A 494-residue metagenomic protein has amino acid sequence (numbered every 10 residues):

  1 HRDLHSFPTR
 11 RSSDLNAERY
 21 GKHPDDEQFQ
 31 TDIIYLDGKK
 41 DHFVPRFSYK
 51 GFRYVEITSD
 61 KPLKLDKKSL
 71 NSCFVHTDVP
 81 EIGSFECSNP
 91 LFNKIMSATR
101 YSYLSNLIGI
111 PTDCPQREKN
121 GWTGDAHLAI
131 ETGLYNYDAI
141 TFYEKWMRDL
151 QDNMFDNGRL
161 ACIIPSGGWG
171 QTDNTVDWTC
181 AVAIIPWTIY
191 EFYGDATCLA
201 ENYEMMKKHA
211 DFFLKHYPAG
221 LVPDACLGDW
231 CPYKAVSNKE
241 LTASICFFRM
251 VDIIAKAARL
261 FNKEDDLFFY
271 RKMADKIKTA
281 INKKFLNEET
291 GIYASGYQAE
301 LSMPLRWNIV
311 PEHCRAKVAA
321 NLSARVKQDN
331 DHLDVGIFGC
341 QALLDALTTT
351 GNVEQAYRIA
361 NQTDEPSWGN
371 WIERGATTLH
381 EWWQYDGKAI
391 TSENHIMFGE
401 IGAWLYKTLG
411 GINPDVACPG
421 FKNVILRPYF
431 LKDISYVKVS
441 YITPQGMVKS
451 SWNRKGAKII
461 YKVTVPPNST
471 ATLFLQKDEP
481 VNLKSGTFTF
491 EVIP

Functional and structural regions predicted by a protein language model:
R2, S6, R10-R11, T58 (+5 more regions): Alpha-helical support elements that line or immediately flank enzyme active sites and cofactor-binding pockets
S6, R10-R117, G124-D125, T141-E144 (+3 more regions): Extracellular/oxidizing-compartment recognition motifs
D14-F29, I140-V236, D364-Q384: Helix-terminus loop motifs that line ligand-binding clefts
Y20-Q30, D37, D41, I108-I110 (+3 more regions): The feature captures the catalytic groove of carbohydrate-active enzymes
V55, T99, A129, D195 (+4 more regions): Conserved hydrophobic/aromatic pocket- or pore-lining residues that grip, position, or stack substrates in active sites
L63-S69, L134-R148, M154-F155, Y190-K207 (+4 more regions): Structural helix-adjacent loops and short alpha-helical linkers that scaffold large soluble proteins
A258, K272, E354-P494: Non-catalytic C-terminal accessory modules of carbohydrate-active enzymes
Q328-S367, R374: Repeat-solenoid scaffold signature
